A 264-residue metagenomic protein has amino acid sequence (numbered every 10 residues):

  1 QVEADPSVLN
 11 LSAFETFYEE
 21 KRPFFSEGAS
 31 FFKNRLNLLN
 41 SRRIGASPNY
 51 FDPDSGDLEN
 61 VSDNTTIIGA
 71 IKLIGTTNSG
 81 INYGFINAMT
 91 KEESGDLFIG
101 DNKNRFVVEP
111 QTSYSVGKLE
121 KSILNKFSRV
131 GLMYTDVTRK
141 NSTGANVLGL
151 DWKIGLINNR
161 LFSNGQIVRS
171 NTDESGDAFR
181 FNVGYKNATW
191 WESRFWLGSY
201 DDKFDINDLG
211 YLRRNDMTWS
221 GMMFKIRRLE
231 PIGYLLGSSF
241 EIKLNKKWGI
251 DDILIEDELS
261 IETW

Functional and structural regions predicted by a protein language model:
Q1, L73, L119, G149-W152 (+2 more regions): Conserved structural-core and active-site-/substrate-pathway-adjacent residues in large, well-folded domains of enzymes
V2-G75, F85: Residues that cap or anchor secondary-structure elements
V8-F14, G100-P110, G149, N182 (+3 more regions): Flexible, surface-exposed loop regions and adjacent strand-edge segments of Gram-negative outer-membrane beta-barrel
G45-D54, G95-G100, F127-Y134, I157-Q166 (+2 more regions): Flexible, solvent-exposed coil segments and beta strand-coil junctions, predominantly the extracellular/periplasmic
G56-E59, G95, G100-F106, T135-T138 (+2 more regions): Extracellular loop and loop/strand-boundary signature of outer-membrane beta-barrel proteins
T66-I68, I74, A145, N158 (+1 more regions): Exposed, low-structure sequence patches enriched in small/polar residues
I81-V116, S122-N125, R129-Y134: Active-site substrate-binding loop specific to GH73 endo-beta-N-acetylglucosaminidase modules in bacterial autolysins
Y114-N171, E230, G237-E241: Surface-exposed extracellular loop regions of Gram-negative outer-membrane beta-barrel proteins
